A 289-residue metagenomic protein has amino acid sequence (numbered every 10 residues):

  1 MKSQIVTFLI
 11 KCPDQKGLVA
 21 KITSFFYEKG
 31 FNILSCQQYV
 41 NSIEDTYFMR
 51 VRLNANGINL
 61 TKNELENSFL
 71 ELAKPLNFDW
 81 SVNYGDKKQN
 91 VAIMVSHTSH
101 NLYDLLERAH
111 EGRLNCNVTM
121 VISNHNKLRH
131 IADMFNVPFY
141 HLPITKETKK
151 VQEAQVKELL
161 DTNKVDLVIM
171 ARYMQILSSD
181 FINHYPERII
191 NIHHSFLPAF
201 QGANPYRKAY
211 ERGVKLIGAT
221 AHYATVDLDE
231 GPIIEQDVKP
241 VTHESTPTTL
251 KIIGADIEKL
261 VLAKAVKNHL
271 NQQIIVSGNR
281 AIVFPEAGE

Functional and structural regions predicted by a protein language model:
M1-Q89: A conserved regulatory-domain signal marking ACT and ACT-like small-molecule sensing domains and adjacent regulatory
N32, D79, N117, P138-Y140 (+1 more regions): Conserved beta-strand segments of alpha/beta enzyme cores
K88-D104: Short, low-order "capping/linker" segments at domain edges
A109-N117: A short alpha->loop->secondary-structure connector
C116-K127: Short internal beta-strands
H125, T148, Q152, D166-E286: Donor/substrate-binding cores of folate-linked one-carbon enzymes
R129-M134, I182-H184: Short loop/helix-cap segments at secondary-structure boundaries that form the rim of catalytic
D133, V137-N163: Adenosine-nucleotide cofactor-binding segment
